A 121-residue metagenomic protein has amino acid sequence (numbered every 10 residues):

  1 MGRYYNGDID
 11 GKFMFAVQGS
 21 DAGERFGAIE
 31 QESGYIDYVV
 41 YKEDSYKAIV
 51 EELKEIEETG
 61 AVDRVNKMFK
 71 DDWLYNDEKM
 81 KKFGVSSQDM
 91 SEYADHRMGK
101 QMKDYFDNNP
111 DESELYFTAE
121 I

Functional and structural regions predicted by a protein language model:
M1-E112, E120-I121: Acidic (Asp/Glu-rich) sequence patches and key acidic residues that form negatively charged surfaces used
L115: Conserved GNAT acetyl-CoA-binding A-motif
